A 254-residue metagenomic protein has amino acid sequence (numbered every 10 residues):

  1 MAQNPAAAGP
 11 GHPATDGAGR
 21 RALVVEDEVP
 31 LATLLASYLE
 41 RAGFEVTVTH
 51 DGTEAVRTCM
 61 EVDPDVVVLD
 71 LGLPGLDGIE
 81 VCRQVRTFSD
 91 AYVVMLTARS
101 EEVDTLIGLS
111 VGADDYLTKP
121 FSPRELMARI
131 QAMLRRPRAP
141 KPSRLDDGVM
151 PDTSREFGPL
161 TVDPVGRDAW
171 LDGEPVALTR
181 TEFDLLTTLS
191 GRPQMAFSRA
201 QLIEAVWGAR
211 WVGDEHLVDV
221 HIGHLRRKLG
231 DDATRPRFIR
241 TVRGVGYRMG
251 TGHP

Functional and structural regions predicted by a protein language model:
M1-K141: N-terminal/domain-start alpha-helical segments
A2-N4, R248-P254: C-terminal edge and immediately downstream basic/flexible tail or linker adjoining helix-turn-helix-like DNA-binding
P13-G17, T87, G148-V149, S154 (+4 more regions): Short, flexible hinge/linker loops that cap or flank conserved catalytic cores
A18-R21, A132-A196, A200: Short, Lys/Arg-enriched segments at the junction into DNA-binding effector domains of transcriptional regulators
E54, G244-R248: Glycine-rich nucleotide-binding loop
T97, S122, V165, E174 (+1 more regions): Surface loops and adjacent helix of pleckstrin homology
M127-I130, P164, I222: Short amphipathic alpha-helical/adjacent loop interface patches that line ligand and macromolecule-binding sites
D168-F238, V242-V245: Positively charged, aromatic-enriched patches within helix-turn-helix-type DNA-binding elements, predominantly
